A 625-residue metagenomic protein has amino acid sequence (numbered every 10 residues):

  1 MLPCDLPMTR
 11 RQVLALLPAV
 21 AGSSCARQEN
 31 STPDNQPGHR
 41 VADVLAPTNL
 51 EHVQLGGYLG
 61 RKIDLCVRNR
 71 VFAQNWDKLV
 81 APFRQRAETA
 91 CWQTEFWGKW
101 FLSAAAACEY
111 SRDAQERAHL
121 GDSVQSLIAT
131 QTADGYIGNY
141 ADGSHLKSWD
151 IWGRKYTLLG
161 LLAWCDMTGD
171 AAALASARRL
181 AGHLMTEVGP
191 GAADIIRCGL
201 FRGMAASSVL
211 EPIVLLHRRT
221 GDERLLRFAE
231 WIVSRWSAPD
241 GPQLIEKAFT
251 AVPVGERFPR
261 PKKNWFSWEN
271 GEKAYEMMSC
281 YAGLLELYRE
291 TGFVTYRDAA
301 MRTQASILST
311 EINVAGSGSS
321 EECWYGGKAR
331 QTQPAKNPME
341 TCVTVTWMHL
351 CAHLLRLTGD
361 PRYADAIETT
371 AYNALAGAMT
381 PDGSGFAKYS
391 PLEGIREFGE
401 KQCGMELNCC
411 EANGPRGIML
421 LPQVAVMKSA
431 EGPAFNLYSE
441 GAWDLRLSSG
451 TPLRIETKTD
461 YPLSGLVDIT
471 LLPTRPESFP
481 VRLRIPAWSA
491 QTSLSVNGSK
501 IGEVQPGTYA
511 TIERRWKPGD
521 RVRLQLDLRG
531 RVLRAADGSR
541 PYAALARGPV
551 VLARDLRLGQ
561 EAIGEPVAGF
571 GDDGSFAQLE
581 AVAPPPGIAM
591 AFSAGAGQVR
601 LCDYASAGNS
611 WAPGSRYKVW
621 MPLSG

Functional and structural regions predicted by a protein language model:
M1-M8, A15-A21: N-terminal secretory signal peptides
E29-F96, A114-G138, A171: Low-complexity, Ser/Thr/Pro/Gly-enriched N-terminal "stalk/linker" regions
V44, P82-W97, N139-T157, G189-A206 (+3 more regions): Solvent-exposed loop and edge beta-strand segments that line ligand/cofactor-binding and catalytic clefts
L59, K99-A114, Y156-A171, S208-G221 (+4 more regions): Well-ordered alpha-helical scaffold segments within catalytic/enzyme domains
D64, A229, A300, A364-N373 (+5 more regions): C-terminal beta-rich recognition modules with glycine/proline-rich loops and embedded aromatic residues
A107-Q243, K247: Extended ligand-binding groove/face enriched in aromatic
I213-D240, R260, E269, A274-V314 (+4 more regions): Active-site neighborhood of glycoside hydrolase catalytic domains
S478-V496: Beta-strand-rich binding/interaction modules
